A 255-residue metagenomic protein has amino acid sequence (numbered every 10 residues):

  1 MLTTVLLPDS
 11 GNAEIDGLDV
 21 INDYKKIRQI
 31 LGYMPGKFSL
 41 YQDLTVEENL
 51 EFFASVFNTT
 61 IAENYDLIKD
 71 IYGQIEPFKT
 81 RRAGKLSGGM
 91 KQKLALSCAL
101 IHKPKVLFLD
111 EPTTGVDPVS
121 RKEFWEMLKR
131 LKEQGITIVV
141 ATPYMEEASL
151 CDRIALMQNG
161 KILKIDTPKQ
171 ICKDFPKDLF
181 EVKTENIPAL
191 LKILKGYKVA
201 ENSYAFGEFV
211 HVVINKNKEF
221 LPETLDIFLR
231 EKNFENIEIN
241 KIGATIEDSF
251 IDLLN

Functional and structural regions predicted by a protein language model:
M1-M157: ABC transporter nucleotide-binding domains
D23, D174, S249, L253: Residues that scaffold the ATP/ADP-binding catalytic core of kinase and kinase-like folds
L131-Q134, D174, G196-Y197, E231-K232: Alpha-helix C-cap/termination motif
I165-D166: ABC ATPase "signature
K169-K173: Short acidic-hydrophobic catalytic motif
P176-D178: Interdomain coupling/hinge region of P-loop NTPase helicase/AAA+ cores
F180-L254: Short, charged/small-residue-rich alpha-helical element at the C-terminal edge of ABC transporter nucleotide-binding
